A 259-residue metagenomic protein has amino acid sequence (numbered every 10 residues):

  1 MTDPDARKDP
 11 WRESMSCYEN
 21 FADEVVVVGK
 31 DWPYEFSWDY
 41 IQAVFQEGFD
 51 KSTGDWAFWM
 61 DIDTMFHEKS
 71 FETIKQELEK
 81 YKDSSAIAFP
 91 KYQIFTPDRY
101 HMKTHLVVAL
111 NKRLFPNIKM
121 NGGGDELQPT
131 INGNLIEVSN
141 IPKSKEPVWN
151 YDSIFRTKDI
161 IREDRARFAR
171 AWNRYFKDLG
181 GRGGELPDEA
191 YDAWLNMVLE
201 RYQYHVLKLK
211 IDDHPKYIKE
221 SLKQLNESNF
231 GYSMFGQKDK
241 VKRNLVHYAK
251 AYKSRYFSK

Functional and structural regions predicted by a protein language model:
M1-W59, K69-S70: Active-site-proximal specificity loops/subdomain of glycosyltransferases
I41, Q46, E68-K259: Catalytic-site signature of metal-activated, phosphate-bearing donor transferases, centered on the GT-A/GT-A-like
D61-M65: The conserved acidic donor/metal-binding loop of glycosyltransferases
